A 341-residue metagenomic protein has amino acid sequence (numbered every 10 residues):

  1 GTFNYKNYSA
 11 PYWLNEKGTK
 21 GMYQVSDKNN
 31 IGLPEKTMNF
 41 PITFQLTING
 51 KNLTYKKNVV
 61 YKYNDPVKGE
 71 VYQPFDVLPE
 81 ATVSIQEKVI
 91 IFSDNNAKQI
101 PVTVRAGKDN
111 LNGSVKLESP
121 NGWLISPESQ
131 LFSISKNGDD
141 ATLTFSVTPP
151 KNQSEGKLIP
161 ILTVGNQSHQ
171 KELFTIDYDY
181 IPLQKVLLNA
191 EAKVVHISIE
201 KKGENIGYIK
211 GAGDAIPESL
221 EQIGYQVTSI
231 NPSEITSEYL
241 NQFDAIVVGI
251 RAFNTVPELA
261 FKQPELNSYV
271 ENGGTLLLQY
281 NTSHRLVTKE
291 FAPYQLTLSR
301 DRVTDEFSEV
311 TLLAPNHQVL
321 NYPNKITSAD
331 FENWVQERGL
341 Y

Functional and structural regions predicted by a protein language model:
G1-V195: Long beta-sheet-rich domains in secretory-pathway and surface-associated proteins
K88, S233, R251-F253: Short strand-loop junctions, especially beta-strand C-caps/beta-turns that link beta-sheets to coils or alpha-helices
D109-L111, W123, H169, D214-P217 (+3 more regions): Flexible loop/turn segments at secondary-structure boundaries
K157, E218, N241, P257-F261 (+1 more regions): Generic recognition of short, well-ordered alpha-helical segments
S168-G249, T282: Aromatic-Pro/Gly-enriched surface loop or interdomain linker that acts as a lid/target-recognition segment
I246, L276, Q336-Y341: A glycine-centered loop/beta-turn motif at secondary-structure junctions
V248-E332: A glycine-rich, often tryptophan-bearing local segment used as a flexible ligand/cofactor-contacting loop or short
